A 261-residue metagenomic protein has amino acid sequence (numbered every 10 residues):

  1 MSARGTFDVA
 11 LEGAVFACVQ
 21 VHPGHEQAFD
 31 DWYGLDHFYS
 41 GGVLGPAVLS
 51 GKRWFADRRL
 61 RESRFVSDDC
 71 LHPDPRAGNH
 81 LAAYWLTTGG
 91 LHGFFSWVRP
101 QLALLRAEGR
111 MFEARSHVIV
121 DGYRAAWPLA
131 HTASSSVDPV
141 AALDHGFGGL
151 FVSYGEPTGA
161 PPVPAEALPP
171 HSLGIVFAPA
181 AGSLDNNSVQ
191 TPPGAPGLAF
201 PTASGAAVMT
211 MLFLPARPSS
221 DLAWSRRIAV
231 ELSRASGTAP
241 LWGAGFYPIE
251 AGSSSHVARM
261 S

Functional and structural regions predicted by a protein language model:
M1-S261: Macromolecular interaction modules
